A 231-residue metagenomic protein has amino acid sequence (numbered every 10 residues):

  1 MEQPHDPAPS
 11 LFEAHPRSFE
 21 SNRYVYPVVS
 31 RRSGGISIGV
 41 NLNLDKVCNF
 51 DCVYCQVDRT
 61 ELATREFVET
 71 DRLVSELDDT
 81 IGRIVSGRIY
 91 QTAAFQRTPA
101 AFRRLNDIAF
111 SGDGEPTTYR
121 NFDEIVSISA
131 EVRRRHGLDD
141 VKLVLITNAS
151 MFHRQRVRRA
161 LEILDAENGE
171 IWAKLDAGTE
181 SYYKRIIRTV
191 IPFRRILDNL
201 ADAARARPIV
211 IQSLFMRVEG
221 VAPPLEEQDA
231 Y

Functional and structural regions predicted by a protein language model:
M1-D45, D51-V53, V57-S75, D79-R104: N-terminal [4Fe-4S]-dependent radical SAM core
N22, N41-N43, N49, N106 (+4 more regions): Detector for Asparagine
V57-E167: Conserved Radical SAM active-site core
T117-Y231: Conserved AdoMet/S-adenosylmethionine-binding subsite of the radical SAM
